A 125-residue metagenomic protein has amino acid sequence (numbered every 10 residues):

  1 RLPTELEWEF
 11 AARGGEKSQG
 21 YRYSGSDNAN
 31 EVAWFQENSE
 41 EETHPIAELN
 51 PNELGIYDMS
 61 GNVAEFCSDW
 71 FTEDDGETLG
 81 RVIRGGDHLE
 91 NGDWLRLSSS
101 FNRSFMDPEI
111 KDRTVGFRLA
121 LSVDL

Functional and structural regions predicted by a protein language model:
R1-F101, P108, R113: Functional-site microenvironments in short loops/helix caps that host divalent-cation chemistry
R113-L125: Short, structured beta-strand segments at or near domain termini in extracellular proteins/domains
